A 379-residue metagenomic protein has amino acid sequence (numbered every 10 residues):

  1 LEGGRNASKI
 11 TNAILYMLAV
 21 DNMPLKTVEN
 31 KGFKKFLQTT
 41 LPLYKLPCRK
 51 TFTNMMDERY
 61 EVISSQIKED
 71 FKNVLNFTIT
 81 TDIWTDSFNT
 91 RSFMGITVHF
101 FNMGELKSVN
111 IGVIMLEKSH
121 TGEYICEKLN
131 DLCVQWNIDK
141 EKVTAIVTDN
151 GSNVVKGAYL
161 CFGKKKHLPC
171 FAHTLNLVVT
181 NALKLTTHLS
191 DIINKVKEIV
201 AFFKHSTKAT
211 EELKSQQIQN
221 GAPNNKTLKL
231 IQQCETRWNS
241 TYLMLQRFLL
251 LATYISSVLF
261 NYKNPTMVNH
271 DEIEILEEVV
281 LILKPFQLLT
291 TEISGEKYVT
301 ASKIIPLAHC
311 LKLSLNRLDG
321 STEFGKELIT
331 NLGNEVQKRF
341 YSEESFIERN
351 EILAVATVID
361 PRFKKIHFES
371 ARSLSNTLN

Functional and structural regions predicted by a protein language model:
S8, A19-D21, L25-Q217, G221 (+2 more regions): Active-site neighborhood segments
F88-N89, K156, V179-T180, Q246-F248 (+2 more regions): Short helix/loop capping segments that flank catalytic or ligand/cofactor-binding pockets
G112-E117, T144, Y254-N379: Extended, C-terminal/distal alpha-helical "rod" segments
L129, T207-T210, K214, L249-L259 (+1 more regions): Extended amphipathic alpha-helical scaffold segments
V196, I231, T377-N379: Short, intrinsically disordered, charge-balanced linker/junction segments flanking boundaries in proteins
N224-Q232: Short acidic, Pro/Gly- and aromatic-enriched capping/linker segments at domain boundaries
S240: Conserved, mostly hydrophobic/aromatic
